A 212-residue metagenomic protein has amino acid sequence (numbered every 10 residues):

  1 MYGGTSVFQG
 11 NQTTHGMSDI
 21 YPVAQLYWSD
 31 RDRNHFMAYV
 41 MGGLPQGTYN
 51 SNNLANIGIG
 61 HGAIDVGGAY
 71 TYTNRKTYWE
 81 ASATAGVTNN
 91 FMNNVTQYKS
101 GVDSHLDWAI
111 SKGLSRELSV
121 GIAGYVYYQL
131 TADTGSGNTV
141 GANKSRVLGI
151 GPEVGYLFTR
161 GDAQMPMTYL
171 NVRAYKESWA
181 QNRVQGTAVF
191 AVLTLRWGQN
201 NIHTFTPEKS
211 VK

Functional and structural regions predicted by a protein language model:
M1-G101, G141-S145, G198: Outer-membrane pore/translocation modules
N94-K212: Outer membrane beta-barrel transmembrane domains
